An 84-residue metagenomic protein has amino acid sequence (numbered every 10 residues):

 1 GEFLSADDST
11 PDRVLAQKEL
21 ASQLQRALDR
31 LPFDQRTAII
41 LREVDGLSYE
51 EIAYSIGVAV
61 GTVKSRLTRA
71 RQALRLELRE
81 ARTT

Functional and structural regions predicted by a protein language model:
G1-R26: Acidic, proline/glycine-rich intrinsically disordered inter-domain spacer in sigma factors
L4, S9, D45-L47, R79: Intrinsically disordered, low-complexity regions of eukaryotic proteins
A21-L24, L28, L67, L74: Heptad-repeat coiled-coil signal-transmission/dimerization helices
Q25-T62: Helix-turn-helix DNA-binding module
E50, I56-E80: DNA-recognition helix of helix-turn-helix
